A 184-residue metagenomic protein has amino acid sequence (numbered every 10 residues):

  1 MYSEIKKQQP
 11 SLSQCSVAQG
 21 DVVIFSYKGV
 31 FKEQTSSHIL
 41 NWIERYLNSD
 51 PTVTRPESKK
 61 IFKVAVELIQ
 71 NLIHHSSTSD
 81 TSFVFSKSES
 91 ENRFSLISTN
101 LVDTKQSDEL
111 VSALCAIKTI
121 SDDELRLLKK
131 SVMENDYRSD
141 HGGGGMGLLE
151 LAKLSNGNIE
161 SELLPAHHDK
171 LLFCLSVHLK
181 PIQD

Functional and structural regions predicted by a protein language model:
Y2-I5, S13-F25, H38, H75-D184: Conserved beta-strand-loop-beta-strand hairpin that lines the nucleotide-binding pocket of ATP/GTP-utilizing enzymes
G29-F31, L68: Conserved phosphate/oxyanion-binding catalytic-loop motifs
I43-V66, D136-H141: Conserved short strand/loop->alpha-helix "switch" segment adjacent to the catalytic nucleotide/phosphoryl-transfer site
F62-I69, S82, S95: Generic internal hydrophobic packing segments that stabilize the cores of diverse globular domains
